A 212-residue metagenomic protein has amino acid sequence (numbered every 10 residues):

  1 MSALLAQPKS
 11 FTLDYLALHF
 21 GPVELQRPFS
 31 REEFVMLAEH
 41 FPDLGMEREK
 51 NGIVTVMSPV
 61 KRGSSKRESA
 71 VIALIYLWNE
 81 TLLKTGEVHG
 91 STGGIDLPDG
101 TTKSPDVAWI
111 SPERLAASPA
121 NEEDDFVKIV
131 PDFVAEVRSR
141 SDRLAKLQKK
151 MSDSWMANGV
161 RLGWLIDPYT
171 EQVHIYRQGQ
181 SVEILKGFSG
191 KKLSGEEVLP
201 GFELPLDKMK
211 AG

Functional and structural regions predicted by a protein language model:
M1-G212: Gly/Pro/Ser/Thr-rich low-complexity, intrinsically disordered segments predominantly at protein N-termini
